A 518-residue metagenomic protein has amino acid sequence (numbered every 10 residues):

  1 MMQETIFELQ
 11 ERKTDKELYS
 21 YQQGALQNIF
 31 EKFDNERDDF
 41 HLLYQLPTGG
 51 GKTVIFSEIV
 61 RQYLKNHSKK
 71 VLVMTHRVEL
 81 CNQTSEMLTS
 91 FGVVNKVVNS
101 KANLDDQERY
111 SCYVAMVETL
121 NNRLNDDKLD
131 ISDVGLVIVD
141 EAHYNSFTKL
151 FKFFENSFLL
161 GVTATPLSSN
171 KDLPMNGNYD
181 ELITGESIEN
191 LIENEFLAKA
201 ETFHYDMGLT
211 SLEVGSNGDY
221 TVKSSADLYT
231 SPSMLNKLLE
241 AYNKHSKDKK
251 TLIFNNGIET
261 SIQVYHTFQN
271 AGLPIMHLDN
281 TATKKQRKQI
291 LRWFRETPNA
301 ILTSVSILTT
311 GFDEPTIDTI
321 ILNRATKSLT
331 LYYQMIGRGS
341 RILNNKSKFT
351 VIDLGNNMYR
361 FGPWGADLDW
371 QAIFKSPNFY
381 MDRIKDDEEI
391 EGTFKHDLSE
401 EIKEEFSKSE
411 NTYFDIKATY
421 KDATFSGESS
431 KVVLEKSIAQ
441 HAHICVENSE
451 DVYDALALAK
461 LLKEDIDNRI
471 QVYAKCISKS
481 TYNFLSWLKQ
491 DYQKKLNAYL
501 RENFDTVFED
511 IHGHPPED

Functional and structural regions predicted by a protein language model:
M2-Q45: Conserved pre-motif I regulatory segment
E36-I59, L278: Walker A/P-loop
T53-I55, L64-S90, I258: Conserved Walker A/P-loop ATP-binding site and its immediately adjacent core in helicase/helicase-like ATPase domains
N82, V97-E108, N125, I262-H266 (+1 more regions): Conserved helicase ATPase core of P-loop NTP-dependent helicases/translocases
H143-T202: Post-DEXD/H (motif II) to motif III coupling segment of the RecA-like Helicase ATP-binding lobe
E181-G257: Conserved interdomain linker/interface between the two RecA-like ATPase lobes of SF2 helicase motors
K237, N243, K250, T260 (+1 more regions): Long, largely alpha-helical accessory region at the distal end of helicase-like NTP-driven motors
L331, R338-D369: Conserved segment of the helicase C-terminal RecA-like domain
